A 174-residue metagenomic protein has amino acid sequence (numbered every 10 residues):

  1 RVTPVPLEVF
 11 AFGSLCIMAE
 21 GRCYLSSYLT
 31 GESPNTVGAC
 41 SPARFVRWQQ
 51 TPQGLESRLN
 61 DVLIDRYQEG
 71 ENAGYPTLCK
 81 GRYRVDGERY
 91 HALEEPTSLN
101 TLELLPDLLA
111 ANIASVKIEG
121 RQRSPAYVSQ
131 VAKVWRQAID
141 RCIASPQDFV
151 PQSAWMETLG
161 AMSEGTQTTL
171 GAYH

Functional and structural regions predicted by a protein language model:
R1-S115, Q122-H174: Active-site pocket-lining/capping segments in soluble small-molecule metabolic enzymes
